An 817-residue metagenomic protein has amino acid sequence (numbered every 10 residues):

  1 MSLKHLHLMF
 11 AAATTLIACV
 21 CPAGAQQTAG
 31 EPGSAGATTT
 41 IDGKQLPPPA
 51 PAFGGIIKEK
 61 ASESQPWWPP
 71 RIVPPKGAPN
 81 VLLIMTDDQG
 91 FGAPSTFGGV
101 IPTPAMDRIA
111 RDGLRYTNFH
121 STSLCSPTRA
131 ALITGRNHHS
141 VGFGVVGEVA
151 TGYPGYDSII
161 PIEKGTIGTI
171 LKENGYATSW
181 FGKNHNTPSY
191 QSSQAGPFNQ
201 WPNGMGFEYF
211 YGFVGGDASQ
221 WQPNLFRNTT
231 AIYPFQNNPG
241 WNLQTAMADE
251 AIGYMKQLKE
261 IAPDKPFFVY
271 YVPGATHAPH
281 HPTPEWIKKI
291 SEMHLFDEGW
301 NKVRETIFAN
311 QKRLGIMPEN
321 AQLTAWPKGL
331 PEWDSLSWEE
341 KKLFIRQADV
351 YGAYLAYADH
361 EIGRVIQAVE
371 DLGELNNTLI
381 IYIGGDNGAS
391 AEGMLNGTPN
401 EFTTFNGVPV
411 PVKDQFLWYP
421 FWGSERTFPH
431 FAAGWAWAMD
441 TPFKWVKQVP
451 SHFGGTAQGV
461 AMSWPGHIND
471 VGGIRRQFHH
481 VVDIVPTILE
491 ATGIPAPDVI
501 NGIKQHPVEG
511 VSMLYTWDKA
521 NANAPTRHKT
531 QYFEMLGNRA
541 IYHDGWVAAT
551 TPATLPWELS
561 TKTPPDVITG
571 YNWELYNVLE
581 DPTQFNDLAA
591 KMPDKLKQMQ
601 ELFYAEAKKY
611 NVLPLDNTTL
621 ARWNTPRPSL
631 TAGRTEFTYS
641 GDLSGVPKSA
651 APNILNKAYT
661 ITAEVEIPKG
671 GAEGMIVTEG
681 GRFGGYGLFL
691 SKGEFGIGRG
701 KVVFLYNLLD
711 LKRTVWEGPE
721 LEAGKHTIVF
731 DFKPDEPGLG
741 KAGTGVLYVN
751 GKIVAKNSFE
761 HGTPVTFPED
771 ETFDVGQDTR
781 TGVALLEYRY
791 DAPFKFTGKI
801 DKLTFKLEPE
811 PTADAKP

Functional and structural regions predicted by a protein language model:
M1-F10: Bacterial N-terminal signal peptides that target proteins for export
S2, G33, T526, M535 (+1 more regions): Residues that act as N-cap/strand-start positions at coil-to-secondary-structure junctions
M9-C19: Bacterial N-terminal signal peptides
C21-A25: Sec/Tat signal peptide C-region and signal peptidase I cleavage site
Q26-P32: Cleaved targeting-peptide boundary
T39, K44-T569, W573, P582-E601 (+4 more regions): Formylglycine-dependent sulfatase
Q598-T618: Charge-dense polyanion-binding interfaces
P614-P817: Extracellular glycan-associated modules
